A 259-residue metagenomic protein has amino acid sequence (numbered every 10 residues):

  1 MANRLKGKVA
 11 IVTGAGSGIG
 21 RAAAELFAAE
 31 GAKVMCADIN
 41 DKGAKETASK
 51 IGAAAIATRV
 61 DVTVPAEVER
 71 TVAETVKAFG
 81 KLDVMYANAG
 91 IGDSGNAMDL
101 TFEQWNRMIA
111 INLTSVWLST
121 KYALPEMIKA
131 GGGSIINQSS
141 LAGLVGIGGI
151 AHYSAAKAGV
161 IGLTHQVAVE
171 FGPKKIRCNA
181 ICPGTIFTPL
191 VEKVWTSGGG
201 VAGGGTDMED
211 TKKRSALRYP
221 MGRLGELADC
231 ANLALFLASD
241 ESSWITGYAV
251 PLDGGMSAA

Functional and structural regions predicted by a protein language model:
R4, F79, W117, L124 (+3 more regions): C-terminal substrate-recognition "lid" of short-chain dehydrogenase/reductases
V9, G16-S17: Conserved glycine-rich cofactor-binding loop
Y86, G172, R177, I245-G247: Short, small/polar-rich loop/turn modules that mediate ligand/substrate recognition or access, typified
N96-A97, T101-I109, S215: Substrate-binding pocket helix/loop in short-chain dehydrogenase/reductase
T120, A156, T164: Active-site helix of classical SDR
P125, V169-P173, S243: Alpha-helical segment proximal to the catalytic Tyr-Lys
S140: Residue(s) in the substrate-gating loop at a strand-loop-helix junction that position the organic substrate next
